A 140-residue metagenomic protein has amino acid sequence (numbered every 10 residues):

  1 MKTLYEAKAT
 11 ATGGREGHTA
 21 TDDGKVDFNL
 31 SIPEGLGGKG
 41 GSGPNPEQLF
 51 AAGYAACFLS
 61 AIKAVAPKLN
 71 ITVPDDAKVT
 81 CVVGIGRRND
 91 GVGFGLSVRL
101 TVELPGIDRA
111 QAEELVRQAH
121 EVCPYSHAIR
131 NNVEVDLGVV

Functional and structural regions predicted by a protein language model:
M1-A52, L59-V140: Extended beta-strand/beta-hairpin segments
